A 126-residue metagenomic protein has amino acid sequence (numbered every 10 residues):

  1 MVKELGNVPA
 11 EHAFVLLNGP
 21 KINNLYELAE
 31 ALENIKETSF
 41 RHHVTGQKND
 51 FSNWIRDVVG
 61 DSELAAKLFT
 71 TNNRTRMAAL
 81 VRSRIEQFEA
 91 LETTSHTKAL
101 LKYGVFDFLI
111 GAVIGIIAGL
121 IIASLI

Functional and structural regions predicted by a protein language model:
M1-I126: Terminal, compositionally biased segments used for targeting/anchoring and flexible tails
